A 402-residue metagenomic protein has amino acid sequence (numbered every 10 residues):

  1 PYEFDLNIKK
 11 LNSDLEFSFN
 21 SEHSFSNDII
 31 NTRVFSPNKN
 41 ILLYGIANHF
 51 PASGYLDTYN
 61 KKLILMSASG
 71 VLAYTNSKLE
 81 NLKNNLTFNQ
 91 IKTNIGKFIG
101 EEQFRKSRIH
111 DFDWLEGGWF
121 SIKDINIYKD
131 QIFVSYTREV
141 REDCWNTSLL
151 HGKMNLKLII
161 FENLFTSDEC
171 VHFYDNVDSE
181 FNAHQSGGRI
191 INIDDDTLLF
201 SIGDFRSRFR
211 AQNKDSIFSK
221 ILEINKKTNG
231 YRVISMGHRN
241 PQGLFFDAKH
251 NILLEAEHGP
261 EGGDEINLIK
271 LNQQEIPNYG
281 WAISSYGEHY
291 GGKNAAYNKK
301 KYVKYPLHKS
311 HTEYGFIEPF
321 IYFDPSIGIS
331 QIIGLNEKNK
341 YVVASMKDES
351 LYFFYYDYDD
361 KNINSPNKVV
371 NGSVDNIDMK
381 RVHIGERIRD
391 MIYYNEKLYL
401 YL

Functional and structural regions predicted by a protein language model:
D5-F35, L42-Y44, L65, A73 (+2 more regions): Beta-propeller domain segments
L15-S36, Y59-S107, W145, K153-I160: Beta-propeller domains
A52-Y55, D124, R189, G243 (+2 more regions): Conserved beta-strand position repeated once per blade in WD40 beta-propeller domains
L56-N60, I127-D130, N192-D195, D247-H250 (+2 more regions): Residue-level detector of Asp-centered blade-edge/turn motifs that repeat once per structural unit in beta-propeller
K62-M66, Q131-S135, T197-S201, I252-A256 (+2 more regions): Conserved beta-propeller blade signature
N89, S167-H172, H238-P241, I384-I388: Short coil/turn segments at the loop-to-beta-strand junctions that recur within blades of beta-propeller repeat folds
E116-F120, D143-I191: Asp-box/WD-like beta-propeller blade repeats and closely related beta-sheet repeat scaffolds
S179-F205, K214, S219: Aromatic- and glycine-enriched pocket-lining scaffold segments that form the walls of small-molecule binding clefts
